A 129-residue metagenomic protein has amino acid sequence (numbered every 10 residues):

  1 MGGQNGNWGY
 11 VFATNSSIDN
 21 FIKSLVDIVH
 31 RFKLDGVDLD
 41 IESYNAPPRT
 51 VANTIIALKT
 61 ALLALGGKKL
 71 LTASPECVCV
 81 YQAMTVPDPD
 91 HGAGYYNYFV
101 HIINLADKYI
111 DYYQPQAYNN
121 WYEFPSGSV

Functional and structural regions predicted by a protein language model:
M1-V129: Chitinase-like catalytic core of GlcNAc-active glycosidases
